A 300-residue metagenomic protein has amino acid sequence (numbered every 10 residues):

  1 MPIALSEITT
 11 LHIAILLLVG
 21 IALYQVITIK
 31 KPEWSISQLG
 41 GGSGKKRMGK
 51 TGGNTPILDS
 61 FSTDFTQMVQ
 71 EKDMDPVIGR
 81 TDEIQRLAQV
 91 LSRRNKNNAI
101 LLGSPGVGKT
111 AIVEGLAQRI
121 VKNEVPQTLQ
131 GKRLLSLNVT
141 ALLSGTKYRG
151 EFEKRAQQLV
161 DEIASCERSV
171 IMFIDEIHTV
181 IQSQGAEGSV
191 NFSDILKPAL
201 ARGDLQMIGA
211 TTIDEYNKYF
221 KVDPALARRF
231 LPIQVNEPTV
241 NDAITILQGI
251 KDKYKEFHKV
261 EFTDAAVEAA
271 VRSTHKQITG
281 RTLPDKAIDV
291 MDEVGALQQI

Functional and structural regions predicted by a protein language model:
D59-A99, H275-Q277: Pre-Walker A (pre-P-loop) alpha-helix and adjacent loop at the N terminus of AAA/AAA+ ATPase modules, a conserved
A88-L129: Walker A/P-loop
N97, R133-L134, C166-M172, R202-G209 (+1 more regions): Loop/turn-to-beta-strand initiation segments
L116-A117, I174-I177, G209-E215, N236-T239 (+1 more regions): A short beta-strand-to-loop transition that corresponds to the Sensor-1 phosphate-sensing loop of AAA+ P-loop ATPases
V139-A164: Short glycine-rich substrate-engagement loop in P-loop NTPases that contacts/grips substrate
G185-E187, I213-R229: Short regulatory helix/loop adjacent to the ATP-binding pocket of P-loop NTPases
L231-I244, F257-A265: Conserved AAA+ ATPase "SRH/arginine-finger" region at the nucleotide-binding site
E256-A265, A269-I300: C-terminal helical "lid" subdomain and adjoining coupling/linker elements of P-loop NTPases
